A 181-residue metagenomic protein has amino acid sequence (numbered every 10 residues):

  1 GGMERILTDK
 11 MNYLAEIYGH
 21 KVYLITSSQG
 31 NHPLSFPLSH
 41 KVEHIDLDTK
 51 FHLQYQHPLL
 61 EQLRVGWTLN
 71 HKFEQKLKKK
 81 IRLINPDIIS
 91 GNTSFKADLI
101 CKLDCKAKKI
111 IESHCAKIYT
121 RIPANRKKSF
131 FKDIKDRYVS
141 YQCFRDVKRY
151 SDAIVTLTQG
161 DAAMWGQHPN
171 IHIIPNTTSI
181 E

Functional and structural regions predicted by a protein language model:
G1-D9: A short, glycine/small-residue-rich beta-strand->loop->alpha-helix junction that serves as a flexible
Y13, I17-L63, M164: N-terminal strand-loop element at the rim of the active site of nucleotide-sugar-dependent glycosyltransferases
H52-L63, I111-Y141: Acceptor-binding helix/loop patch of EC 2.4 sugar-transfer enzymes, predominantly nucleotide-sugar-dependent
F73, G91-K96, S113: Short His-centered aromatic/hydrophobic patch
Q75-K79, K117, F131-I154: Membrane-proximal helix-turn-helix segments that form the acceptor-binding/catalytic region of lipid-linked
K80-D87: Glycine-rich phosphate-binding loop signature in dinucleotide/nucleotide-binding domains
I88-S90, L103-A124, V155: Active-site proximal beta-strand in glycosyltransferases
G160, T177: Carbohydrate-associated surface elements
